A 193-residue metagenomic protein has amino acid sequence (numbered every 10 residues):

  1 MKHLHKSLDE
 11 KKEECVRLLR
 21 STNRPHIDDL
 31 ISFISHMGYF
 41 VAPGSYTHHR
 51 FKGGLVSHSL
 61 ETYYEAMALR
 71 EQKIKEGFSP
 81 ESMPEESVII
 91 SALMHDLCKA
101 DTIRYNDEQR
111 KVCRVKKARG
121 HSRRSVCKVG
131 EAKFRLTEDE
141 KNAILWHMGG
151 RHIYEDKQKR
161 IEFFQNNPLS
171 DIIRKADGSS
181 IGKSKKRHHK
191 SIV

Functional and structural regions predicted by a protein language model:
M1-N106: Acidic/His-rich, divalent-metal-binding segments that scaffold phosphate/diphosphate chemistry
H58, H95, H121-S122, H147-M148: Histidine-centered active-site/metal-ligand motif
S79, I89, F134-I192: Histidine/acidic-rich helix-loop-helix segments that form or flank divalent-metal centers in metalloenzyme catalytic
E108-K111, K190-I192: Glycine-rich, phosphate-binding/catalytic loops in enzymes
Q109-G130: Divalent-cation-assisted or electrostatically stabilized phosphate/pyrophosphate-binding catalytic cores
